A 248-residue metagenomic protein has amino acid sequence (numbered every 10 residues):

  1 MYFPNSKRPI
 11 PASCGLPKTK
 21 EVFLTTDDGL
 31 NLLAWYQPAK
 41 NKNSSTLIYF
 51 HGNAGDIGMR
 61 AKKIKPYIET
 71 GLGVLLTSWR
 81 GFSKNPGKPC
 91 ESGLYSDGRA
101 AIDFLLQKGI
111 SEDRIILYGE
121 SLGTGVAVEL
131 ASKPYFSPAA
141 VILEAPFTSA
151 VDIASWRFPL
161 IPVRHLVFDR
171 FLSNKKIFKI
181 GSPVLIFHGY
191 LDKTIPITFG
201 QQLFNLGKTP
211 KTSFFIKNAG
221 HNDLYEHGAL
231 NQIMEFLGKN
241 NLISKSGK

Functional and structural regions predicted by a protein language model:
M1-T25, K248: An N-terminal hydrophobic leader/cap segment in hydrolases
D27-F104: Membrane-embedded segments
K63, S173, S182, P196-N205 (+1 more regions): Short alpha-helix in the alpha/beta-hydrolase fold that links the catalytic acid
F104-K108, D113-F158, F168: Primarily recognizes the serine-hydrolase "nucleophile elbow" in alpha/beta-hydrolase and SGNH/GDSL folds
K179-G181, I186-H188, D192: Short beta-strand/loop motif that positions the catalytic acidic residue of the alpha/beta-hydrolase fold
L191-I195, H221-D223: Acidic catalytic loop of the alpha/beta-hydrolase fold
Q201-N222: Catalytic histidine neighborhood in serine/cysteine hydrolases with alpha/beta-hydrolase-type architecture
L224-K239: Post-His helix in hydrolase/transferase enzymes
